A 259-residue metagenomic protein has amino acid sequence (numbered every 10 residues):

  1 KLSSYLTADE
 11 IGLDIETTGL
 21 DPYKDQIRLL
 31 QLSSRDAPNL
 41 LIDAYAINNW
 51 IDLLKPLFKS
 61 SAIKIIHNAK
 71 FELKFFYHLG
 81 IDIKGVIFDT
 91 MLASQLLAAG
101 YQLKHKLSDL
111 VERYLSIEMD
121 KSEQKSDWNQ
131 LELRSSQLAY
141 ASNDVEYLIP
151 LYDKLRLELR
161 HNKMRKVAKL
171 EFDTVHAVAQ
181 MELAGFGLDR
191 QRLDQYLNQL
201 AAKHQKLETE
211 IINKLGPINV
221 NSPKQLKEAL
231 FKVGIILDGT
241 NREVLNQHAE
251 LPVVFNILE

Functional and structural regions predicted by a protein language model:
K1, A93, L107-L110, L193 (+1 more regions): Hydrophobic/aromatic residues in well-formed alpha-helices
K1-I15: N-terminal accessory regions of nucleic-acid-interacting proteins
T7-D9, S60-S61, K214: Structured helix-beta-strand junction loops
I11, V86, A141, F186 (+1 more regions): Short conserved micro-motifs on helix faces and helix-strand junctions that flank and scaffold key functional residues
E16-L20: Short beta-turn/strand-loop junction motif enriched in small, turn-promoting residues
D21, D25, L29-R160, A168-F172: Active-site-proximal helix-loop-helix substrate-binding element of RNase H-like nuclease domains
L151-E259: Conserved "right-hand" nucleotidyltransferase catalytic core of DNA-directed polymerases
